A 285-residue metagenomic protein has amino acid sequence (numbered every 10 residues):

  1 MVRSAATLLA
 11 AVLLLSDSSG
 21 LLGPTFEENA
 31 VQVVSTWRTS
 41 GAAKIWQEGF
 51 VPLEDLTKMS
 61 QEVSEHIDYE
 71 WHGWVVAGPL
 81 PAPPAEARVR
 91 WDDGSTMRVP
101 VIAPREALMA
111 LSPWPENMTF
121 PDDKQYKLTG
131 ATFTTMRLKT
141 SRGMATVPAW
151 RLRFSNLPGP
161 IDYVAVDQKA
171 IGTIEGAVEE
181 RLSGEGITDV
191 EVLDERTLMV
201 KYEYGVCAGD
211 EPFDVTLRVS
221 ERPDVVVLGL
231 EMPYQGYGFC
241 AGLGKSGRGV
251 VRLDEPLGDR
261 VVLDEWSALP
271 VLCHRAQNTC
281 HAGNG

Functional and structural regions predicted by a protein language model:
V2-L193, M199-V215, V225-V250, D259 (+1 more regions): Long, terminal "pre-/pro-" and other extracytoplasmic accessory regions that lie outside the mature folded/catalytic
R218-R222: Central antiparallel beta-sheet cores of small beta-barrel/beta-sandwich binding domains
